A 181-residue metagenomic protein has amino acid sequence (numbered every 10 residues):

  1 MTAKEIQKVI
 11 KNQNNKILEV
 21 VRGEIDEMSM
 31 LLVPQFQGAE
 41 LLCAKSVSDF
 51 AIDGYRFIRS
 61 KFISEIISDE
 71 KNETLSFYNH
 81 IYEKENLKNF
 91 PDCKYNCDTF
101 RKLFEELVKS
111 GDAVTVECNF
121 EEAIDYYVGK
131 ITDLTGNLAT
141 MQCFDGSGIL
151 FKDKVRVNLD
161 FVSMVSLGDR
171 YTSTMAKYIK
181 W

Functional and structural regions predicted by a protein language model:
M1-M28, V47-I124, D145-W181: Short glycine-rich, low-complexity segments
E27-F36, Y126-D133: Short beta-strand-centered aromatic/proline hotspots
V33-A51: N-terminal beta-strand/beta-hairpin edge segment
Q37-L42, S68-N72, L134-A139, L167-R170: Short, conserved beta-turn/loop elements at beta-strand boundaries and strand-helix junctions
